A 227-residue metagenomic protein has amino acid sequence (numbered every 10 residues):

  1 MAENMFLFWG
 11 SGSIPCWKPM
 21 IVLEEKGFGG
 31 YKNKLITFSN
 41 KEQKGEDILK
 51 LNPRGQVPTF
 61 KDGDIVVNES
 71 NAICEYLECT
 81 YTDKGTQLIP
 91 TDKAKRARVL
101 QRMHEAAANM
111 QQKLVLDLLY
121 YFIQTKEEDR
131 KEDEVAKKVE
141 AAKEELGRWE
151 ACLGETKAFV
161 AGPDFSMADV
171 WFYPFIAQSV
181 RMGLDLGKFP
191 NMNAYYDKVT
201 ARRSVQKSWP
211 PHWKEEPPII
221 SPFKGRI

Functional and structural regions predicted by a protein language model:
M1-A136, E140, R226-I227: GST-like domain detector, emphasizing the conserved glutathione-binding G-site in the N-terminal thioredoxin-like
G10, M167, H212-E215: Short, solvent-exposed turn/loop segments enriched in Gly/Ser/Thr/Pro and often Arg
K34, K44-D47, Q56, K84-G85 (+5 more regions): Glycine-rich, flexible loop/turn motifs
F38-S39, A194, K214: Positions that flank functional sites
E78, F175-I176, W209: Active-site-flanking alpha-helical
G85-T91, K113-L116, A158-P163, Q206-P211: Short, hydrophobic secondary-structure boundary micro-motifs
R102, A106-A201: GST-like fold's C-terminal all-alpha helical module
H212-I227: Acidic/histidine-enriched, glycine/proline-rich intrinsically disordered or flexible terminal extensions
